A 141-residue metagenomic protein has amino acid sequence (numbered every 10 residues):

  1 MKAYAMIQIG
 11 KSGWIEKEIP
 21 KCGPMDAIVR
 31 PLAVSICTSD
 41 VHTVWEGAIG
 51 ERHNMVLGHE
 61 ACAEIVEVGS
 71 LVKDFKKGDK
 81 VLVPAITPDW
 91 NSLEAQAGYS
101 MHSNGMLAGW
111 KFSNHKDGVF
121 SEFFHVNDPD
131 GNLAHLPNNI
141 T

Functional and structural regions predicted by a protein language model:
M1-K2: Extreme N-terminal starter segment of soluble prokaryotic enzymes
Q8-G10, G23: Residue-level recognition of beta-strand termini and adjacent short loop/turns
K11-I15, T38-S39: Short N-terminal binding/cap micro-motifs at the start of the first secondary-structure element
I15-I19, F124: Generic detection of short hydrophobic beta-strand segments and adjacent strand-loop junctions
P20-V34, G47-E94, D117, P137-N139: Glycine-rich beta-strand-centered segment in the early N-terminal region that forms part of a ligand/cofactor-binding
S39-W45: Cytochrome P450 core scaffold surrounding the K-helix E-X-X-R motif and the conserved "meander" helix-loop region
V41, D74-K76, S103: Short, solvent-exposed secondary-structure boundary/capping segments
D89-T141: NAD(P)H dinucleotide-binding glycine-rich loop of Rossmann-like/cofactor-binding domains, especially the beta1-alpha1
